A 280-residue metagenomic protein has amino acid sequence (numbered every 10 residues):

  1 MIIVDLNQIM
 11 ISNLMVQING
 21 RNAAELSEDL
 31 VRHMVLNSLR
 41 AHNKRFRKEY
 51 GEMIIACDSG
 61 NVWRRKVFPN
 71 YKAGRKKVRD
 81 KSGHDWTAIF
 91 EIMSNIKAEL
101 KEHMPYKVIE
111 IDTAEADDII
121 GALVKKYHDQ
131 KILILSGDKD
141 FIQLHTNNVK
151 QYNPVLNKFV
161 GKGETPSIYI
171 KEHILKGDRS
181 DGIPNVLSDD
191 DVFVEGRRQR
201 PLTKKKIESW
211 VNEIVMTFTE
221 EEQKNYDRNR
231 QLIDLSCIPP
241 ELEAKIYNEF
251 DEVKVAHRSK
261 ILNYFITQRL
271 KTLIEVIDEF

Functional and structural regions predicted by a protein language model:
M1-L133, Q143-V160, D234, E241 (+1 more regions): Noncatalytic, basic helical substrate-engagement surface that gates or grips nucleic-acid strands
K44-C57, G74, H84, P105-V108 (+1 more regions): Non-catalytic nucleic-acid-binding/docking modules located in mid-to-C-terminal regions of nucleic-acid enzymes
I134-D138: Conserved RecA-like ASCE P-loop NTPase motor core of nucleic-acid helicases/translocases
